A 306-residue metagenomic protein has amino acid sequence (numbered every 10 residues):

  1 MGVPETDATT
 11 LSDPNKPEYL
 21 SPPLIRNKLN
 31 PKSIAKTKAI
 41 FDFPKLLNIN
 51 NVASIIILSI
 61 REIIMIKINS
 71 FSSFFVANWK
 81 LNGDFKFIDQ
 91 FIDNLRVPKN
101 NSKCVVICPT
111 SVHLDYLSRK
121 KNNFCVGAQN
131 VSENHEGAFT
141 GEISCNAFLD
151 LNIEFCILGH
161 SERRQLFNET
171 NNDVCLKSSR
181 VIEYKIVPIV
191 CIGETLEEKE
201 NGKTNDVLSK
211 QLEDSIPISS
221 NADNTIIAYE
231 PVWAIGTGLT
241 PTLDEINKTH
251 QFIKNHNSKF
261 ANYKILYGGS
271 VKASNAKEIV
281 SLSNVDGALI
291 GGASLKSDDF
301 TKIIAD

Functional and structural regions predicted by a protein language model:
T6-S21, R26-F41, N48-S54, S59-R61: Low-acidity, Ser/Thr- and Arg-rich intrinsically disordered low-complexity segments
F43-K45, N262: Generic detector of N-terminal low-structure segments
M65-D306: Active-site loop-to-helix "anion-binding N-cap" substructures in soluble metabolic enzymes
